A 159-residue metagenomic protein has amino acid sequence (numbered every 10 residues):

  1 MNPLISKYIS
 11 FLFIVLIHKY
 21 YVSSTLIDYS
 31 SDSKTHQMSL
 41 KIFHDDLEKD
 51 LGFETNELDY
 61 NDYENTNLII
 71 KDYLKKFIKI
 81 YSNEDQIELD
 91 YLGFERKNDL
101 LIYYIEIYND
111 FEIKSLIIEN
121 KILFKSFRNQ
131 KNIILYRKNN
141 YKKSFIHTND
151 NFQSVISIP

Functional and structural regions predicted by a protein language model:
M1-T25: Bacterial Sec-dependent N-terminal signal peptides
H18-P159: N-terminal soluble domains immediately following signal/targeting peptides that reside in extracytoplasmic
